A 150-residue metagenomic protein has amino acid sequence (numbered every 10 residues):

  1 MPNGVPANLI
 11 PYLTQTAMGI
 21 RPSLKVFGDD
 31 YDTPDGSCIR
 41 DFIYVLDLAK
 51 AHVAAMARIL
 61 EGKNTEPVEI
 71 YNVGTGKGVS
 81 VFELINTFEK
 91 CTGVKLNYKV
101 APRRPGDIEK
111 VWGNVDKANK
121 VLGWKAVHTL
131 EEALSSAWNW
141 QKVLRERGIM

Functional and structural regions predicted by a protein language model:
M1-L9: SDR active-site lid
L9-M150: C-terminal substrate-binding subdomain of Rossmann-fold SDR/epimerase-dehydratase oxidoreductases
